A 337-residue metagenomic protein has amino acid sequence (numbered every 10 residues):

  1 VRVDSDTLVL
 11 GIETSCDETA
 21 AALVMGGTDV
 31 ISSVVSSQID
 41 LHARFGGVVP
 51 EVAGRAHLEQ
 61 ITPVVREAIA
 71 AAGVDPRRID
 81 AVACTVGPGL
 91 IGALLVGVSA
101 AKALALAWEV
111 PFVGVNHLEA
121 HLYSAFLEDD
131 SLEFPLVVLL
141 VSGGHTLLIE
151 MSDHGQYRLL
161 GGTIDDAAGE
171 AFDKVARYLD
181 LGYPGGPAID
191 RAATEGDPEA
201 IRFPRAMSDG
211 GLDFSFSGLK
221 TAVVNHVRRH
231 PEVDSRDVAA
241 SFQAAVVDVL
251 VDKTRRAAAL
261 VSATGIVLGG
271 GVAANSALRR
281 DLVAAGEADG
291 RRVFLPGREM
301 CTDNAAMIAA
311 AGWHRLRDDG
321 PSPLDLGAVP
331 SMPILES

Functional and structural regions predicted by a protein language model:
R2-T7, S15, A22, S32 (+5 more regions): A short helix-loop
R2-T7, V115-V137, A311: Conserved phosphate-binding catalytic cores of ATP/NTP-utilizing and phosphoryl-transfer enzymes
V3-P88, L95, H117, H121: N-terminal beta-alpha supersecondary unit
I12, S32, C84, F112-H117 (+4 more regions): General beta-strand structural signal in soluble alpha/beta enzymes
C84-G87, L104, S142, I266-N275: Glycine-rich beta-strand-to-loop/alpha-helix junction loops that act as flexible
G89-W108: DPxDG-like acidic metal-binding loop motif
G114-V115, L282-I308, S322: Conserved phosphate-binding/catalytic loops in two-lobed NTP-binding clefts
R191-I266, S276-D289, L316, E336-S337: A contiguous, well-structured pocket-lining segment that forms one wall/lid of small-molecule binding clefts in soluble
